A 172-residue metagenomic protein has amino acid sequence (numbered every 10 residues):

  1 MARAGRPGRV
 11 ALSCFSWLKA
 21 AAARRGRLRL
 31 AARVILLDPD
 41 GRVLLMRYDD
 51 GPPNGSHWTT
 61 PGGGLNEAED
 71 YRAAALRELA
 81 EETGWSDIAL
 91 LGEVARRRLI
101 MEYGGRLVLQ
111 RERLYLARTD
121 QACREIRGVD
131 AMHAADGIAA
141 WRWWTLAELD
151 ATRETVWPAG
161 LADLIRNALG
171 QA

Functional and structural regions predicted by a protein language model:
A2-I35, P39: Acidic, metal-coordinating catalytic segment for phosphate/diphosphate chemistry, firing primarily on the Nudix
R42-V43: Entry beta-strands of beta-propeller and related beta-repeat scaffolds
P52-S56, L109: A conserved beta-turn-beta hairpin within the catalytic core of GNAT-like acetyltransferases that forms part
S56-G63: Conserved acetyl-CoA binding element of GNAT-fold acetyltransferases
L65-A89, R97-E154: Unchanged
R153-A172: Charged phosphate-binding loop/patch that engages nucleotide di/tri-phosphates or the phosphate backbone of nucleic
